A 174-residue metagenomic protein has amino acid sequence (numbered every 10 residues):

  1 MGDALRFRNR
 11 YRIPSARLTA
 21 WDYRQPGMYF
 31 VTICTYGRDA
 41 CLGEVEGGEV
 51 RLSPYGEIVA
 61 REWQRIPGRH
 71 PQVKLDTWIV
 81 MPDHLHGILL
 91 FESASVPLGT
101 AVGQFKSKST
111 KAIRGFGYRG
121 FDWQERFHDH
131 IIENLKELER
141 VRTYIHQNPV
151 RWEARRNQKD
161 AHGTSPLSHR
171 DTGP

Functional and structural regions predicted by a protein language model:
M1-P174: Short catalytic/metal-binding and nucleic-acid-binding patches
